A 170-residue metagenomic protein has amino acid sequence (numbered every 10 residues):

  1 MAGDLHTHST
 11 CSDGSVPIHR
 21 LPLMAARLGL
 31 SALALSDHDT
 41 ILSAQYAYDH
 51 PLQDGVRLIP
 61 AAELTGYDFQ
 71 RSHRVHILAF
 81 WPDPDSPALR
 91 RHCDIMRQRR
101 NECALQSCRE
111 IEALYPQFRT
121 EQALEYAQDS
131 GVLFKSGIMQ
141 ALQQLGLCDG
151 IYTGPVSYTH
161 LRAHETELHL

Functional and structural regions predicted by a protein language model:
M1-S72, L161: An N-terminally biased module of ancient metal coordination in phosphate/nucleic-acid-related enzymes
A44-A47, L142, L170: Hydrophobic packing residues within well-ordered alpha-helices of enzyme cores
Y48, E63-N101: Active-site phosphate-binding/coordination module
N101-C108: Conserved beta-structured recognition patch
I111: Conserved, mostly hydrophobic/aromatic
P116-Q128, D149-P155: Short, surface-exposed acidic
L133-I138: Glycine-rich, often acidic, oxyanion-interacting loops/wings at catalytic, nucleic-acid, or phospho-protein interfaces
T159-T166: Conserved small/polar residues in nucleotide/adenosyl-binding loops
